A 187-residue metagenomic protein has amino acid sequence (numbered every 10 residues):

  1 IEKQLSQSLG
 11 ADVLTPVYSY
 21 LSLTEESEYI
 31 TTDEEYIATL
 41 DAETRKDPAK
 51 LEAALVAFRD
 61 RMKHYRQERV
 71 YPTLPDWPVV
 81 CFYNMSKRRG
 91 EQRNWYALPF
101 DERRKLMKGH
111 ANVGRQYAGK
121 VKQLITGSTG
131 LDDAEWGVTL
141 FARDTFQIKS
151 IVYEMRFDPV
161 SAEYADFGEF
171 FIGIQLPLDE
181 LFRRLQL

Functional and structural regions predicted by a protein language model:
I1-E2, D33-E34, V80-M85, G130-M155: Short, well-ordered beta-strand segments in beta-rich or mixed alpha/beta enzyme and ligand-binding folds
I1-P75, D144, I174: Hydrophobic, ordered structural segments
S6-Q7, A97-K120, R156-D158: Short amphipathic alpha-helical segments
D12-S27, A49, R69, A111-E135 (+2 more regions): Short, glycine- and small/hydrophobic-rich beta-strand elements in well-ordered beta-sheets
A38, Q175-L187: Terminal targeting signals and extreme-terminal segments of soluble enzymes
Y65-A97: Charged, well-structured binding/catalytic surfaces in domain cores that contact anionic ligands
K87-E91, R103-M107, K120-V121, A165: Amphipathic alpha-helical "stalk" segments
N94-W95, S150-I151, L181-R184: Short conserved micro-motifs at the rims of enzyme active sites and ligand-binding pockets
